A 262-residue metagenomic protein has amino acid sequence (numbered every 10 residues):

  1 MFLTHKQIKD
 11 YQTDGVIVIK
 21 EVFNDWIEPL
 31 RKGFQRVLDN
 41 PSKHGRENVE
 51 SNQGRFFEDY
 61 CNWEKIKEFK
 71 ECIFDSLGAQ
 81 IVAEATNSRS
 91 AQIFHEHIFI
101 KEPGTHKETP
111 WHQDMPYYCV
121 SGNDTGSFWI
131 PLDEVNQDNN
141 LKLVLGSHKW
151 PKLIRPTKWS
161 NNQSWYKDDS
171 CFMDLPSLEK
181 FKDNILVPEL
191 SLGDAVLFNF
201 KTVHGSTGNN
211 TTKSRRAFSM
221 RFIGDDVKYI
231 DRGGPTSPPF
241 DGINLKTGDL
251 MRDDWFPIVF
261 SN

Functional and structural regions predicted by a protein language model:
M1-T13, V18-W111, Y117-C119, P156 (+4 more regions): Non-heme Fe(II)-dependent double-stranded beta-helix
K43-S51, P156-W159, L192-L197, K201-N262: Non-heme Fe(II)/2-oxoglutarate
G78-A79, S88, P103-H106, E134-Q137 (+3 more regions): Short, charged/polar surface micro-motifs in flexible loops or helix N-caps
R89-A91, H95-E96, K107-T109, D124-I130 (+2 more regions): Generic beta-strand structural signal
H97, Q113, I130-E134, L145: Short, structured patches in soluble enzyme cores that scaffold and shape functional sites
D114-P116, T125, H204-N209: Glycine-rich phosphate/pyrophosphate-binding beta-alpha loops
C119-N136, E189, L197, R221-G224: Short, conserved beta-strand element in jelly-roll/cupin
Q137-V203: Double-stranded beta-helix
